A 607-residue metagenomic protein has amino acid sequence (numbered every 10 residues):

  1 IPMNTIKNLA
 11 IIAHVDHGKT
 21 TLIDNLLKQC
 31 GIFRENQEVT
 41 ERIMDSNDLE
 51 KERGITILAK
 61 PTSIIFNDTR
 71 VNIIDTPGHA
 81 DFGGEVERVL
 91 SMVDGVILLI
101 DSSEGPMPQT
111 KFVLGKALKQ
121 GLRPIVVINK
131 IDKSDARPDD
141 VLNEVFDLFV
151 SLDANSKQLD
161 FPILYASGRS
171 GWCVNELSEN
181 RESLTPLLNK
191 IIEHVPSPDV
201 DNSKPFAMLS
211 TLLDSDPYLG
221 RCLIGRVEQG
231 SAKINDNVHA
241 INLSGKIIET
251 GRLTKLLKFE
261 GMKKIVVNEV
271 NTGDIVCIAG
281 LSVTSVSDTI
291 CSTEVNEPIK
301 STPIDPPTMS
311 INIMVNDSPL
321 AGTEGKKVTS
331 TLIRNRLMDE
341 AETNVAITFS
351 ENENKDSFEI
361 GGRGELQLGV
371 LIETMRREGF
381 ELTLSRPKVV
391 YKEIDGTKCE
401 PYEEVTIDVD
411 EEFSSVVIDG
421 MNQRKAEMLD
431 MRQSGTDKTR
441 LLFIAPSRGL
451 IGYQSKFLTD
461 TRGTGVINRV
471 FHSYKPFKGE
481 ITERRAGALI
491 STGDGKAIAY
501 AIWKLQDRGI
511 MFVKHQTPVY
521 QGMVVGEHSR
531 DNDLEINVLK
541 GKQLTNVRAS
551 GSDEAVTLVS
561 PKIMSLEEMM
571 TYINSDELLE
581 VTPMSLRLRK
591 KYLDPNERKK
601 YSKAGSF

Functional and structural regions predicted by a protein language model:
I1-I100, E104, E144, L213: P-loop NTPase switch module centered on the Walker A-proximal segment
I1-P2, R587, L593-F607: Acidic, low-complexity intrinsically disordered tails
N4-T21, V93, S103-G115, G121-R123 (+12 more regions): Conserved structured catalytic cores and adjacent interaction surfaces of nucleotide-binding/hydrolyzing enzymes
E38-R42, L152-L164, P198-L209, G245-F259 (+9 more regions): Interdomain boundary/hinge elements
R123, K133-I192: Canonical P-loop GTPase G-domain recognition
R169, E182-I224, E228-A232, K478-L489 (+1 more regions): Accessory interdomain/linker segments of ATP-dependent helicases and helicase-like nucleic-acid enzymes that mediate
A207-I311, A321-T323, R334, A486 (+3 more regions): Conserved nucleotide-binding/hydrolysis modules and their immediate coupling elements across P-loop/ASCE NTPase motors
S318-A341, A555, V559: A short, contiguous, amphipathic alpha-helix enriched in charged residues
